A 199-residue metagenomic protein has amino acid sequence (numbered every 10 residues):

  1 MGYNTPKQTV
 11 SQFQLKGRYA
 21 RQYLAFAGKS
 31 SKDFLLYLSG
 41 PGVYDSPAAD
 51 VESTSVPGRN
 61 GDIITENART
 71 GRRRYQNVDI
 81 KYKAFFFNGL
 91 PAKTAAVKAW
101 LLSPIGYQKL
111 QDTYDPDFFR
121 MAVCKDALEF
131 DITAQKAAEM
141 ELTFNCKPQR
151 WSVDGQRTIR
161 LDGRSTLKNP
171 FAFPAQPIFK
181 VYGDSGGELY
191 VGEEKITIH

Functional and structural regions predicted by a protein language model:
M1-G58: Polar/acidic, low-complexity leader/linker segments enriched in S/T/G and N/D
Y3-Q12, K83-A127: Short, acidic/charged, Gly/Pro-enriched secondary-structure junctions
K29, D115, G192-I196: Change "in extracellular beta-sheet-rich domains … of secreted and cell-surface proteins" to "in beta-sheet-rich domains
K32-F34, P91, P116-M121, G186-Y190: Short, surface-exposed beta-strand/loop "edge" segments at domain boundaries and coil↔beta transitions
D45, K109-R150: Short beta-strand and beta-hairpin "edge-sheet" elements
S55, I64-G89, K136-R150: Oligomerization/assembly interface segments of phage tail-like spikes and tubes
T70-G71, D131-I132, T166-L167, E193: Beta-strand-rich interaction surfaces with strong enrichment in secreted/lumenal proteins
S152-H199: Intrinsically disordered, low-complexity segments enriched in serine, threonine, and glycine
